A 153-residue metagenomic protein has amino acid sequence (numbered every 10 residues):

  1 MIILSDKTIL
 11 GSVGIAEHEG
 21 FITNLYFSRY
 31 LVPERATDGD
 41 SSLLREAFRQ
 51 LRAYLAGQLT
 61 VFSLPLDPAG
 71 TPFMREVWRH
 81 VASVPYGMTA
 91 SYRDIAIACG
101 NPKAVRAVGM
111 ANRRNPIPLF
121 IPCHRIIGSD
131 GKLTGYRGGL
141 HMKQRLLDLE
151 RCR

Functional and structural regions predicted by a protein language model:
M1-K103, R151-R153: Basic nucleic-acid-binding alpha-helical/helix-turn surface characteristic of O6-alkylguanine DNA
F62-L66, V108, L133-Y136: Short clusters of hydrophobic/aromatic residues that line enzyme substrate/ligand-binding pockets
V84, N115-I117: Substrate-binding/gating loop at the entrance of the active-site cleft, primarily in PLP-dependent aminotransferase-like
K103-N115: Regulatory, non-catalytic segments
L119-I126: Short Lys/Arg-enriched helix C-cap and helix-to-coil transition segments that create basic nucleic-acid-contact patches
S129-R153: …primarily DNA-binding HTH/wHTH and HhH modules…
